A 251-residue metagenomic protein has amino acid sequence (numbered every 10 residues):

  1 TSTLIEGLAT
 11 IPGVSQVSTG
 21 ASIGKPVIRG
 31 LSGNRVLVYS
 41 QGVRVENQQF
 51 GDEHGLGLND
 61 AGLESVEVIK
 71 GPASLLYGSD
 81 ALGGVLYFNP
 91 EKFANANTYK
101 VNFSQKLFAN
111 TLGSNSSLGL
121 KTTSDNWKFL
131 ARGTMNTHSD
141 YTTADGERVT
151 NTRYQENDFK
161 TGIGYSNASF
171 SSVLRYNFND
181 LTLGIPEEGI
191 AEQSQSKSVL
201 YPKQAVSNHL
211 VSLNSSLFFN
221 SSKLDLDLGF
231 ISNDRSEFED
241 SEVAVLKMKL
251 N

Functional and structural regions predicted by a protein language model:
E6, S15-Q16, V43-K70: Short acidic/polar hinge/loop motifs at secondary-structure boundaries that mediate gating or recognition
L8, V66-E67, L86-F88, I163: Non-catalytic regulatory/gating segments with a bias toward low-complexity or hydrophobic composition
G13-G24, V43, S79-L82: Short, glycine-/polar-rich solvent-exposed loops and beta-turns at beta-strand/coil boundaries
G24, L82-G84, Y99-V101, S114-L118 (+3 more regions): Hydrophobic, lipid-facing positions within transmembrane beta-strands of outer-membrane proteins
L75, V85, P90-T122, G133 (+1 more regions): Short strand-turn segments of transmembrane beta-barrel domains in outer membranes, especially the first one or two
F103-A109, A131-T137, Y165, L174-F178 (+1 more regions): Transmembrane beta-barrel strands of outer-membrane/channel proteins
K121-D125, G164-A168, S216-N220: Structural signature of outer-membrane beta-barrel channels/translocons
H138-G146, T150-E156, F170-L224, F230-K249: Flexible loop and strand-edge segments within Gram-negative outer membrane beta-barrel domains
